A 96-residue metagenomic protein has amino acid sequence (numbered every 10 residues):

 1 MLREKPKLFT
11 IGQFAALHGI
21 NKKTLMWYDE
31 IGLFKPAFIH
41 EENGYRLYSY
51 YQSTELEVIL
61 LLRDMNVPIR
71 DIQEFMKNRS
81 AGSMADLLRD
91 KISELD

Functional and structural regions predicted by a protein language model:
M1-M65, I69: Basic helix-turn-helix/winged-helix DNA-binding cores and closely related short helical interaction motifs
L60, I72-D96: Short, charged amphipathic alpha-helical surface segments
